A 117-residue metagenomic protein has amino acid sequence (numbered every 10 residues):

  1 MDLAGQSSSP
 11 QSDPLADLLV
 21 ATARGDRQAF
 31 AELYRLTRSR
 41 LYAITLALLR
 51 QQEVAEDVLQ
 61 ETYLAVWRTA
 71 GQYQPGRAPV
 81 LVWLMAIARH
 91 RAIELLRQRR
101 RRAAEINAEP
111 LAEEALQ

Functional and structural regions predicted by a protein language model:
M1-V20, R24, E32-R35, R100-Q117: Intrinsic, short, N-terminal disordered tails of RNA polymerase sigma-factor systems
L3-S7, A23-E32, Y42-E61: Short, charged helix-capping/linker segments at alpha-helix termini
D13, E53, A78-V82, L111: Conserved catalytic/ATP-binding subdomain
P14-L18, A29, L41, R91: Hydrophobic alpha-helical segments typical of transmembrane helices and their membrane-interface/capping positions
Y34-R38, M85: Amphipathic, non-transmembrane alpha-helical scaffold segments
A43, D57-L64, A78-H90: Structural recognition of an alpha-helix C-terminal capping motif at a helix-to-coil junction
R68-P75, A86-N107: Arg/Lys-rich amphipathic alpha helix in sigma70-family domain 2
